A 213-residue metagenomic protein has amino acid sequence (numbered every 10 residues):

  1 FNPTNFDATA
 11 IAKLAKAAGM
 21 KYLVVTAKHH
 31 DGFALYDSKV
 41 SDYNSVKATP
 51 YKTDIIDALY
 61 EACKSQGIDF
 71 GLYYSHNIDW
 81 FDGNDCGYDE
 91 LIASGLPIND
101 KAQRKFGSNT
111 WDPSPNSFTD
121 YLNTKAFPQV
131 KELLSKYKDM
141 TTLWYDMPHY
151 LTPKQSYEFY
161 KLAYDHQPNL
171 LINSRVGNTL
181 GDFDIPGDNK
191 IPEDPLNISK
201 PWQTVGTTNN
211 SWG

Functional and structural regions predicted by a protein language model:
F1-G213: Mature catalytic domains of secreted/periplasmic carbohydrate-active enzymes
